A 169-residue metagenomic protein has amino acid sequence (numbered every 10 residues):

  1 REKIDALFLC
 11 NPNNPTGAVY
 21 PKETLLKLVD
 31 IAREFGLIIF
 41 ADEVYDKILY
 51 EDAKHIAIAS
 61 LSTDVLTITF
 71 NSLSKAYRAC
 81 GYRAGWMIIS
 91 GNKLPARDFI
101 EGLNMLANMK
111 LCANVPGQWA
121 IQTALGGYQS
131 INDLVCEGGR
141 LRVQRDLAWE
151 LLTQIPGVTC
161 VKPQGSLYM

Functional and structural regions predicted by a protein language model:
R1-K3, P15-F35, E43-A79, G91-R97: Active-site pre-lysine segment of PLP-dependent enzymes
D5-L7: Short SAM/SAH-binding signature in class I
P12-P15, S130: A short, flexible beta-alpha/helix-coil linker loop
E34-F35, L151-P156: A structural motif corresponding to the C-terminal end of an alpha-helix and its immediate exit/capping segment
S60-R142, W149-L151: Conserved core segment of the aminotransferase class I/II
G139-R142, D146, I155-M169: Conserved PLP-binding catalytic core of the aspartate aminotransferase-like
